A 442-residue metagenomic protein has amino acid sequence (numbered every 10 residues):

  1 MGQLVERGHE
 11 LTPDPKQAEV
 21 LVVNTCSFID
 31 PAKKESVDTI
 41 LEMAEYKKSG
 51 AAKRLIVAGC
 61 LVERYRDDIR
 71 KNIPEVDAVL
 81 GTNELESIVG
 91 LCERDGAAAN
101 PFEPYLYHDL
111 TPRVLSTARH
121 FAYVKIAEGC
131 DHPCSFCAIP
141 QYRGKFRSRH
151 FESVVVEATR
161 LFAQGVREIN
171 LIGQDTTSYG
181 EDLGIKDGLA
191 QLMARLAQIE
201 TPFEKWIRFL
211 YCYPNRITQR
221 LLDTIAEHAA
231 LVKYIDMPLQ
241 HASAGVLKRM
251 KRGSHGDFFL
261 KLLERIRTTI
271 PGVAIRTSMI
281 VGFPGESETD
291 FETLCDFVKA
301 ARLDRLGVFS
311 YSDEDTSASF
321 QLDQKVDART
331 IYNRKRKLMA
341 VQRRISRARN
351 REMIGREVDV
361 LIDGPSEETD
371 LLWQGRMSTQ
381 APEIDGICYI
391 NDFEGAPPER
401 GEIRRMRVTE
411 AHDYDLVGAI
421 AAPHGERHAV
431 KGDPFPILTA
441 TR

Functional and structural regions predicted by a protein language model:
M1-Y179, R220, L231, I235 (+6 more regions): Proteins enriched for Cys/Gly/acidic motifs involved in redox and nucleic-acid/cofactor modification
H9, K53, D77, E204-K205 (+2 more regions): A structural micro-motif
K16, K47-K53, E93-N100, E181-A190 (+4 more regions): Short, glycine- and charge-enriched coil/turn segments that flank and shape catalytic ligand pockets
L55-G59, R64, I69, A163-T289 (+1 more regions): Conserved SAM/AdoMet-binding glycine-rich loop
V154, L171, F209, M237 (+6 more regions): Conserved, mostly hydrophobic/aromatic
G173, Y211, L239-H241, T277-V281 (+6 more regions): Active-site proximal loops enriched in glycine and acidic residues that flank catalytic Cys/His/Asp and coordinate
Q321-R442: Terminal RNA-binding accessory module
